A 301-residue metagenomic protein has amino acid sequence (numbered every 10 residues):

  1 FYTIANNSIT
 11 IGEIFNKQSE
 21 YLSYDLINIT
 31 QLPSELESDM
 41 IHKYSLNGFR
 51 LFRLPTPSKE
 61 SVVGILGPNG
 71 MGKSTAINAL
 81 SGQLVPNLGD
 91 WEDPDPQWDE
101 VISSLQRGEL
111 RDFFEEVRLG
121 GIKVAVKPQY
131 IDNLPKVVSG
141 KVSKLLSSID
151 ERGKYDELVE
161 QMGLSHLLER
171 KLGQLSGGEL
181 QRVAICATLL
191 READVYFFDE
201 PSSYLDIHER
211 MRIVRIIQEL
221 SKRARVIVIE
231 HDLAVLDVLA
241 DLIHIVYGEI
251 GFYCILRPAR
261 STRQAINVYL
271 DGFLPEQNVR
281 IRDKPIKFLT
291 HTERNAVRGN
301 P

Functional and structural regions predicted by a protein language model:
S34-N47, W91-L180, R191: ABC-family P-loop ATPase nucleotide-binding domains
G64, Q181-T188, E192: ABC ATPase nucleotide-binding domain "signature" region
A76, I185, I213: Hydrophobic anchor residue at the start of the ABC signature
K171, F198-P201, H208: Walker B catalytic motif
R210-K222: Helical segment within the ABC ATPase nucleotide-binding domain
I229-H231: H-loop/switch region of ABC-family ATPase nucleotide-binding domains
V238-I245: Conserved catalytic segment of ABC-fold P-loop ATPases
I245-L289: Conserved beta-strand-loop-alpha-helix hinge in the C-terminal portion of ABC ATPase nucleotide-binding domains
